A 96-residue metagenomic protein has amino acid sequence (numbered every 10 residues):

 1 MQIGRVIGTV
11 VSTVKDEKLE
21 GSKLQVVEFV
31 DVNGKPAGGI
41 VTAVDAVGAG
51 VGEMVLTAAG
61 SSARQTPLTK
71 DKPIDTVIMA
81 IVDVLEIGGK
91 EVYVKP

Functional and structural regions predicted by a protein language model:
M1-A37: N-terminal first-folded block
V6-T9, T13, A46, I81-V84: Residue-level recognition of beta-strand microenvironments
V14-E17, V44-A46, T66-T69, V92: A generic local secondary-structure boundary/capping motif
V30, V44-A46, G60, V82: A structural micro-motif recognizing beta-strand termini and the immediately following turn/loop segments
G39-A43: Short alpha-helix capping/helix-loop boundary micro-motifs
L56, S62-P96: C-terminal structural segments of small proteins and small subunits
